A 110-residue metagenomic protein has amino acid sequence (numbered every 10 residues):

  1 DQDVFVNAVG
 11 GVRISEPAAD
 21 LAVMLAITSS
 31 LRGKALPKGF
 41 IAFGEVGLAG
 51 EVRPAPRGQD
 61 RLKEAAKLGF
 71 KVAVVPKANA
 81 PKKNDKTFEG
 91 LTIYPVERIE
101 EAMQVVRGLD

Functional and structural regions predicted by a protein language model:
D1-D110: Peripheral, non-AAA+ core regions of ATP-driven protein-machinery
